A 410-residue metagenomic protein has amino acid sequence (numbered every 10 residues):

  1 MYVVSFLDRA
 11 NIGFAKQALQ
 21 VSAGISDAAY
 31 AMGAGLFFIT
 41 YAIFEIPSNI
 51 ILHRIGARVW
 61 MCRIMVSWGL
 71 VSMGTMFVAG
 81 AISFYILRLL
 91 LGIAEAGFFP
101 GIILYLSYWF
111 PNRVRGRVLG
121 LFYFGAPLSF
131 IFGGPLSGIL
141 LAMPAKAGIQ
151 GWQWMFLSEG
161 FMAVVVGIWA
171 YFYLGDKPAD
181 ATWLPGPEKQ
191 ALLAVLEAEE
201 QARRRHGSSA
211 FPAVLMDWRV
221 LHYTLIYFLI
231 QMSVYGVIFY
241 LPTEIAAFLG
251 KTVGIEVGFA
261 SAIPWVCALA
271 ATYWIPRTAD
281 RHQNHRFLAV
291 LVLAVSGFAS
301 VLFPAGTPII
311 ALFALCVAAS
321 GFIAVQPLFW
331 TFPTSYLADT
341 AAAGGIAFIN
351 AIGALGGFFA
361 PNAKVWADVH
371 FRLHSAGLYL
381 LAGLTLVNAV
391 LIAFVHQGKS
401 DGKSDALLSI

Functional and structural regions predicted by a protein language model:
I12-G13, P212-P276, Q326, W330: Extracytoplasmic gate region of multi-pass secondary transporters
G24, G56, F77-S83, A94 (+3 more regions): Helix-breaking motifs and short loop linkers at transmembrane-helix boundaries and internal kinks in secondary membrane
I43-I82: Conserved MFS/SLC helix-loop-helix module at the cytosolic interface between two early adjacent transmembrane helices
F44-A57, A270-Q283, D368-V369: Helix-to-loop junctions at the C-terminal end of transmembrane segments in multipass secondary transporters
H53-M65, D280-L293: Cytoplasmic membrane-interface "Motif A"-like loop-to-helix N-cap segments of 12-TM Major Facilitator Superfamily
L87-F124: Cytoplasmic helix-loop-helix junction between adjacent transmembrane helices in 12-TM secondary transporters
R117-L141, M162-A163, N350-A360: Glycine-rich segments within core transmembrane alpha-helices of 12-TM secondary carriers
Q283-F332: C-terminal transmembrane helical hairpin of 12-TM major facilitator-type secondary transporters
